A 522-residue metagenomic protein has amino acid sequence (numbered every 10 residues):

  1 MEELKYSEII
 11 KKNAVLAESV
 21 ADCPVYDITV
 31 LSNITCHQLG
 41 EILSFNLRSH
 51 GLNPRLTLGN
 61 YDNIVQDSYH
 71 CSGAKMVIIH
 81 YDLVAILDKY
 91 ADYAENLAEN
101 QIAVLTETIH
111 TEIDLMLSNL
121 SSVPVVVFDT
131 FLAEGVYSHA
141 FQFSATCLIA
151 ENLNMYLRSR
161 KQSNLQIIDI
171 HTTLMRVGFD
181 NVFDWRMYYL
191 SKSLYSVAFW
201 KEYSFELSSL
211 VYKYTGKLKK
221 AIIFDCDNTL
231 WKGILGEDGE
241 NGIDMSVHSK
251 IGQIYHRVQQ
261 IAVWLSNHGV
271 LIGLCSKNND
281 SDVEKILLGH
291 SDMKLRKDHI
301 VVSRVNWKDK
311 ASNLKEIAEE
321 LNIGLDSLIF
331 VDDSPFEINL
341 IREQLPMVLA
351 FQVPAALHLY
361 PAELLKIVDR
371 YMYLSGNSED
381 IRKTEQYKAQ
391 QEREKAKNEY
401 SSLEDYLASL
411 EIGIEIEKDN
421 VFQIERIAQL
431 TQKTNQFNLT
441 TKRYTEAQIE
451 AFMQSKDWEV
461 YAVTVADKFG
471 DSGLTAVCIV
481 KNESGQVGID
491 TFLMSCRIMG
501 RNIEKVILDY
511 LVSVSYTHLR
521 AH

Functional and structural regions predicted by a protein language model:
M1-I223, L230-W231, G236-N241, F336: Extracellular glycan-modifying ectodomains
R55, V348-A355: Short hydrophobic/aromatic-enriched beta-strand-loop microsegments
V125-V126, K277, V512: 4′-phosphopantetheine-dependent carrier domains
L174, G178-A221, P361, I367-I412: Flexible inter-domain linker/hinge segments
A221-I222, D227-S312, Y371-I424, A428-Q432 (+7 more regions): Alpha-helical substrate-recognition element adjacent to the catalytic core
L314-S334, I341: Conserved Lys-Pro-Asp/Glu-containing loop-to-beta segment of HAD-superfamily phosphomonoesterases, centered on
I507-Y516: Conserved acyl-CoA
T517-H522: Conserved small/polar residues in nucleotide/adenosyl-binding loops
